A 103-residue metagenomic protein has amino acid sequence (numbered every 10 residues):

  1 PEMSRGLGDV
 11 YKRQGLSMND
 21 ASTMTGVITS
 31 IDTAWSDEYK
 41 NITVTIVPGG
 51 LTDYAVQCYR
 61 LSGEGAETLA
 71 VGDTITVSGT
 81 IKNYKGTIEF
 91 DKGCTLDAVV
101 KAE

Functional and structural regions predicted by a protein language model:
P1-Y11: Single conserved hydrophobic/aromatic residue that forms the stacking wall/gate of nucleotide- or nucleobase-binding
V10, D37-N41, V77: Extracytoplasmic low-complexity repetitive segments enriched in small/polar residues
N19-E38, G79: Structural detector for short beta-strands of small beta-barrel domains
I28, P48-G50, R60-S62, G79-N83 (+1 more regions): A mature extracytoplasmic/lumenal domain signature
I31-L61: OB-fold (S1/OB) nucleic-acid-binding surfaces
S62-S78: Short nucleic-acid-contacting surface segments enriched for D/E, G, S/T with interspersed K/R
K82-E103: OB-fold/S1-family single-stranded nucleic acid-binding modules
